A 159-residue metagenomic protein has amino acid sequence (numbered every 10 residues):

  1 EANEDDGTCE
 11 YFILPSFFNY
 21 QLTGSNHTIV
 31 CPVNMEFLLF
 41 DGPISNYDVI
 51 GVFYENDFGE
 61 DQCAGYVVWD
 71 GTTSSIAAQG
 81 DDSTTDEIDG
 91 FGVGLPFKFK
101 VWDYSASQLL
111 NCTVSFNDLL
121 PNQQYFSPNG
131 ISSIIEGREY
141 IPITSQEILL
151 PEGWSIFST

Functional and structural regions predicted by a protein language model:
E1-T159: Primarily marks secretory-pathway-exposed extracellular/lumenal segments that are disulfide- and glycosylation-prone
